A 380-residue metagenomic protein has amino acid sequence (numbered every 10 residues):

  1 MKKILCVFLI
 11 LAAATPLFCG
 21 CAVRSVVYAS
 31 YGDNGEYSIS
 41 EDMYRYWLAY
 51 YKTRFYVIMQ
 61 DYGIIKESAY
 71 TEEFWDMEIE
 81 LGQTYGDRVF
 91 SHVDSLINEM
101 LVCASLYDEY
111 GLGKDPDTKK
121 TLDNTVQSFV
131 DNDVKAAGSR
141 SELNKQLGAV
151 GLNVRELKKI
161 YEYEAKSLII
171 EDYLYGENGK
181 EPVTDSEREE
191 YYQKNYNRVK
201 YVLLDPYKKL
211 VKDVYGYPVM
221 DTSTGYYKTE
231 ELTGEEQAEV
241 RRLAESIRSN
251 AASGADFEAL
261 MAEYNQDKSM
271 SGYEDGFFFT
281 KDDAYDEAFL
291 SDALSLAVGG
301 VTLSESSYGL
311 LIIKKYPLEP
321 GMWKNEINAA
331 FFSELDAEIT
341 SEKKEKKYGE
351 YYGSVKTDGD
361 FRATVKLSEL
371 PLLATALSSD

Functional and structural regions predicted by a protein language model:
M1-D87, S91, S95, G353-D380: Short, low-structural-confidence N-terminal segments
K3, Y37-Y56, D108, L112-G113 (+4 more regions): Solvent-exposed loop/turn and edge beta-strand elements of beta-rich ligand-binding domains
A13, V23-Y28, E142-E235, D283-D380: PPIase-associated folding chaperone regions across multiple families
S30, I79-D94, C103-G113, S128-N132 (+6 more regions): Second-shell loop/turn segments in exported
L48, F55, I97, L101 (+12 more regions): Sec/Tat-exported extracytoplasmic proteins
R54-V89, D108-Y191, A284: Charged, solvent-exposed helices and adjacent loops that form client-binding or oligomerization surfaces
L112-K119, D256-E263, T302-S304: Surface-exposed patches in mature extracellular/periplasmic domains of secreted proteins
A238-E287, P317: Peptidyl-prolyl cis-trans isomerase
